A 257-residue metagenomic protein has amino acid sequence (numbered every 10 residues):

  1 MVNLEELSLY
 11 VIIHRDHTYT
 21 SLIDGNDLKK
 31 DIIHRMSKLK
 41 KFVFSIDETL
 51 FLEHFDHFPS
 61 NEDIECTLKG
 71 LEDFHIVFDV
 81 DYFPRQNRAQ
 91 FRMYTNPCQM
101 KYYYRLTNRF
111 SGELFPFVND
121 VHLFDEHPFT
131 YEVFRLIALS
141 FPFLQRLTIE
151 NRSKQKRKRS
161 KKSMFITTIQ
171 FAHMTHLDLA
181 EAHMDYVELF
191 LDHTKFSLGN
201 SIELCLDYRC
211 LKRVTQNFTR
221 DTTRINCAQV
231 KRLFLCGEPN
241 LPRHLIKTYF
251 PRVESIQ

Functional and structural regions predicted by a protein language model:
M1-Q257: Eukaryote-biased activation of long, low-complexity terminal tails and linkers
